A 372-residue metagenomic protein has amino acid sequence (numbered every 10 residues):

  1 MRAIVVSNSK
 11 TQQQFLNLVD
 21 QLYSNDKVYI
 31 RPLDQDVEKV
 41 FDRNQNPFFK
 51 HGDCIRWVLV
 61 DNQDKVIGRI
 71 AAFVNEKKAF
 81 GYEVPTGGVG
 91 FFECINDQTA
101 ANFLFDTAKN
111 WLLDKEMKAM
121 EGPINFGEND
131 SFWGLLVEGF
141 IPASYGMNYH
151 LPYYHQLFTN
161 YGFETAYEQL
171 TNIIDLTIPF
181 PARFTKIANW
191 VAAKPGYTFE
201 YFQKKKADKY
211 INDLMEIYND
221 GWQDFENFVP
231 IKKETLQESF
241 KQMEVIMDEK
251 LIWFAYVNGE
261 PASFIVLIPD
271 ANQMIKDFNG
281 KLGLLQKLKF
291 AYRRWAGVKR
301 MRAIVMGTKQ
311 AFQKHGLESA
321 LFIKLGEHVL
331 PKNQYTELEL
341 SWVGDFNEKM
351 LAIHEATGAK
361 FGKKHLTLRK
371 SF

Functional and structural regions predicted by a protein language model:
M1, I174-T177, R369-F372: Short beta-strand-to-coil "C-cap" segments at the C-terminal boundary of structured domains/repeats, marking
S9-Q12, R31-R43, K50-E76, Y82-P85 (+4 more regions): Catalytic cores of nucleotide-enabled group-transfer and carboxylate-activating enzymes in metabolic and assembly-line
V19-N62, I70-F80, Y201-G307: A conserved beta-strand-loop-helix scaffold within acyl/acetyltransferase catalytic domains
G81-G162, F278-A356: Acyl-donor binding region in acyl/amide transferases
N148-N227: Acyltransferase donor/substrate-recognition loop-hinge adjacent to the catalytic core
Y256-V257, I265-A271, I304-Q310, L321 (+4 more regions): Active-site proximal loops enriched in glycine and acidic residues that flank catalytic Cys/His/Asp and coordinate
A356-T367: A structural motif corresponding to the C-terminal lobe/cap of the Radical SAM core domain
